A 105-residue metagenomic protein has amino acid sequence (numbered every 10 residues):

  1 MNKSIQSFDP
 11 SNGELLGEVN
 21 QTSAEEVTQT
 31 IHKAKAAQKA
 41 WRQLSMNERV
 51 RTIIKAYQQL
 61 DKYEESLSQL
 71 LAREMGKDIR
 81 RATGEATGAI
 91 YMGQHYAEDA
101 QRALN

Functional and structural regions predicted by a protein language model:
M1-N105: N-terminal Rossmann-like NAD(P)+-binding subdomain of aldehyde/semialdehyde dehydrogenases
